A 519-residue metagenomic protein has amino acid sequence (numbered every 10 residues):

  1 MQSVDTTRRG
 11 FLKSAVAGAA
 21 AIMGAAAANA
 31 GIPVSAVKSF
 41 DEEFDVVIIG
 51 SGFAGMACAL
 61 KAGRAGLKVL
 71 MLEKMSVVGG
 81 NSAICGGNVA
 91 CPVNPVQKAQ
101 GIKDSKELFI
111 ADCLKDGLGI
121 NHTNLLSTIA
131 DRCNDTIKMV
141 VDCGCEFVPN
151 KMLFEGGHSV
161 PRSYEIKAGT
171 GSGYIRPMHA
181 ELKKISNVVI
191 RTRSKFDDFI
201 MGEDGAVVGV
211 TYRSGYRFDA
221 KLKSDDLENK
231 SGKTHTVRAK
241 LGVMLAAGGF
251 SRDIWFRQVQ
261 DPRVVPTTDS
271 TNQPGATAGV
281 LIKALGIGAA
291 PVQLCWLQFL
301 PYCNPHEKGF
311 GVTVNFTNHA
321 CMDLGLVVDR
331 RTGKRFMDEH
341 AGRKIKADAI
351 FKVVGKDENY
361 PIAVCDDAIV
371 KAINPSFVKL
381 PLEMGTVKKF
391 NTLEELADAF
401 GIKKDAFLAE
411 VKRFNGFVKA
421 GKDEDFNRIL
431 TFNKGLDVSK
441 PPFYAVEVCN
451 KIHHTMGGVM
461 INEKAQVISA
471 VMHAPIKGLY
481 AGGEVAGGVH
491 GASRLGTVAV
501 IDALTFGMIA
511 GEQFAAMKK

Functional and structural regions predicted by a protein language model:
Q2-A19: N-terminal secretory signal peptides and thylakoid transit peptides that target proteins across membranes
S14, K68, K74-D198, A206 (+4 more regions): Conserved N-terminal/central alpha/beta ligand/cofactor-binding core
F40, L60-K61, H235, L380 (+1 more regions): C-terminal structured subdomain/cap of oxidoreductase catalytic cores
F40-G52: Beta1/beta-strand and adjacent pyrophosphate-binding region of the FAD-binding site in flavoprotein oxidoreductases
G55: N-terminal Rossmann-fold NAD(P) dinucleotide-binding loop
F218-E307, F506-I509, Q513: Glycine-rich loop(s) and the adjacent beta-strand/alpha-helix scaffold that form part
L281-K283, A290-I402: An anion/pyrophosphate-binding glycine-rich loop and adjacent beta-alpha core in soluble alpha-beta enzymes
A406-S493: A glycine-rich dinucleotide-binding beta-alpha-beta segment and adjacent secondary-structure elements that constitute
